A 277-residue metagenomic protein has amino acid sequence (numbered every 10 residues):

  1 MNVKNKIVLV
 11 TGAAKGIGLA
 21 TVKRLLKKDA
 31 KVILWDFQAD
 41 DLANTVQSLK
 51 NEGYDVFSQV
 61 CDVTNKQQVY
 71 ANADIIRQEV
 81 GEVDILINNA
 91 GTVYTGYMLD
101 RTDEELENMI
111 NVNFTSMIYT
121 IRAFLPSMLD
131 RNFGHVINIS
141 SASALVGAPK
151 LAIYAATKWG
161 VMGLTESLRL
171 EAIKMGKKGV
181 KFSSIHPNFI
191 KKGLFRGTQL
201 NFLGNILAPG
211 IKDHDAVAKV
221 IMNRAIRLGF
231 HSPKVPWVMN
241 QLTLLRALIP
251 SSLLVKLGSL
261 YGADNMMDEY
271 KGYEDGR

Functional and structural regions predicted by a protein language model:
N2-I33: Canonical Rossmann dinucleotide-binding motif of NAD(H)/NADP(H)-dependent dehydrogenases/reductases, specifically
A30-N44: Conserved glycine-rich Rossmann-like NAD(P)H-binding loop of the short-chain dehydrogenase/reductase
D40, V60-A71, D103: The beta1-alpha1 cofactor-binding region of Rossmann-like NAD(H)/NADP(H)-dependent oxidoreductases
Y97-M98, T102-I110: Substrate-binding pocket helix/loop in short-chain dehydrogenase/reductase
I121, T157: Active-site helix of classical SDR
S141: Residue(s) in the substrate-gating loop at a strand-loop-helix junction that position the organic substrate next
I173-W237: SDR active-site lid
